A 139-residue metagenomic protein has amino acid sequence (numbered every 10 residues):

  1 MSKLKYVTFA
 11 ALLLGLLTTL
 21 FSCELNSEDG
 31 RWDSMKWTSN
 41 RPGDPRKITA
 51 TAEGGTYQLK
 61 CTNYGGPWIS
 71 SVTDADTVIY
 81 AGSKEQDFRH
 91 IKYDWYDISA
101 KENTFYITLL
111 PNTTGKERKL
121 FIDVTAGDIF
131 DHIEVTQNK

Functional and structural regions predicted by a protein language model:
M1-A10: Bacterial N-terminal signal peptides that target proteins for export
Y6, L16-G43: Bacterial Sec-dependent N-terminal signal peptides
L12-G15, I122: Outer/extracellular conduits and scaffolds centered on Gram-negative outer-membrane beta-barrels
G43-P45, G54-Y106: Surface-exposed binding patches on compact interaction domains or structured appendages
T49, L59-K60, T136-N138: Short, surface-exposed linear motifs at loops/turns and structural transition points
E102-E117: Short, solvent-exposed, Trp/other aromatic-anchored flexible loops in extracytoplasmic proteins
T114-D128: A short beta-strand micro-motif common to beta-rich folds, especially ectodomain repeats
D128-K139: C-terminal edge beta-strand
